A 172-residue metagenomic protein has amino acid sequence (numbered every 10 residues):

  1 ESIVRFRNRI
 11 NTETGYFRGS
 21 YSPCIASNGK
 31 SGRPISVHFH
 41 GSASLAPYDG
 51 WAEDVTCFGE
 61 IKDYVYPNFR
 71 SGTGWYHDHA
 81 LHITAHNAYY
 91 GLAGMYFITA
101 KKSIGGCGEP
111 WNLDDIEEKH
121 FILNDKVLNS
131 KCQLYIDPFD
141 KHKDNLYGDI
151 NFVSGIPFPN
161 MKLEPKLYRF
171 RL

Functional and structural regions predicted by a protein language model:
E1-R171: Histidine-centered copper-binding motifs that mark active-site loops of extracellular/periplasmic copper enzymes
